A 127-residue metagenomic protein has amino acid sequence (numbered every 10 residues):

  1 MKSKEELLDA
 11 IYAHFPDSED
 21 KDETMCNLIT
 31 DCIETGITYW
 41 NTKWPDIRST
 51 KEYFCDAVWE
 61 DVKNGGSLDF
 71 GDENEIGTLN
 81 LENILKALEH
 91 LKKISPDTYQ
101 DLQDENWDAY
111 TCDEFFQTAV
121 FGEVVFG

Functional and structural regions predicted by a protein language model:
M1-L68: Long, contiguous N-terminal structural blocks used for assembly/anchoring
S3, K21, G77-N80, I84 (+1 more regions): A diffuse structural propensity rather than consistent per-protein peaks
W59-E60, G71, E82, F121: A structural detector for beta-sheet-dominated domains
D69-Q100: Acidic, low-complexity, intrinsically disordered interaction modules
D104-F126: Short, compact, well-ordered microdomains
